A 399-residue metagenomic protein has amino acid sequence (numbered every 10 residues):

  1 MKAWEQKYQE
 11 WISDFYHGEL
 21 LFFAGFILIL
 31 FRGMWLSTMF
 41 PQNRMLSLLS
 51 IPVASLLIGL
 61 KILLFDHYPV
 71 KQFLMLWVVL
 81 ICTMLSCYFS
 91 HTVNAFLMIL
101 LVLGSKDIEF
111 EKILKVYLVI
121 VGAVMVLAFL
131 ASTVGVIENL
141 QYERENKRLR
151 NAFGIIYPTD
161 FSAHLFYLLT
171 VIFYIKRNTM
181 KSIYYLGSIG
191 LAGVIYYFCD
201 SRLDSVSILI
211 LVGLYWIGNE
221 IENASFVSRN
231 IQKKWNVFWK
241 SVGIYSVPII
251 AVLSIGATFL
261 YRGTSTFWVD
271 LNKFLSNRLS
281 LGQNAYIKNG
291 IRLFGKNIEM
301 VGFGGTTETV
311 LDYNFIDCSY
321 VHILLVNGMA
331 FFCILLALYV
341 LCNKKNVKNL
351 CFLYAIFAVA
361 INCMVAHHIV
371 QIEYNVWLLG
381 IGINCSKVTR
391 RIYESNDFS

Functional and structural regions predicted by a protein language model:
K2-G33, S47-D66, K71-T266, F315-R391: Hydrophobic transmembrane helix bundles of membrane-integrated enzymes that assemble and modify cell-envelope
F31-L49, G304-Y313: Juxtamembrane/transmembrane-helix boundary motifs at the membrane-water interface
S37, K288-I291, H367: A structural signal for alpha-helix termini and helix-coil/disorder junctions
V269-N327: Long extracytoplasmic/lumenal interhelical loops at the membrane interface of multi-pass membrane proteins
Y393-S399: Membrane-proximal cytoplasmic C-terminal regulatory module of class A 7TM GPCRs
